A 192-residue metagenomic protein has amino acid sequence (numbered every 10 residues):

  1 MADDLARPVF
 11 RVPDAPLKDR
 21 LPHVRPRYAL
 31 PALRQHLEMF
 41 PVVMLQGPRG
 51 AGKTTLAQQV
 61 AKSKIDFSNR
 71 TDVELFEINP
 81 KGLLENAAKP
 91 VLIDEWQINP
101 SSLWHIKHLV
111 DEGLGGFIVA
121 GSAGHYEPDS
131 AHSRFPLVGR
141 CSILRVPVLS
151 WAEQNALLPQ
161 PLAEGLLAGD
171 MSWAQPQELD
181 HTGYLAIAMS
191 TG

Functional and structural regions predicted by a protein language model:
M1-G192: Phosphate-binding site recognition
